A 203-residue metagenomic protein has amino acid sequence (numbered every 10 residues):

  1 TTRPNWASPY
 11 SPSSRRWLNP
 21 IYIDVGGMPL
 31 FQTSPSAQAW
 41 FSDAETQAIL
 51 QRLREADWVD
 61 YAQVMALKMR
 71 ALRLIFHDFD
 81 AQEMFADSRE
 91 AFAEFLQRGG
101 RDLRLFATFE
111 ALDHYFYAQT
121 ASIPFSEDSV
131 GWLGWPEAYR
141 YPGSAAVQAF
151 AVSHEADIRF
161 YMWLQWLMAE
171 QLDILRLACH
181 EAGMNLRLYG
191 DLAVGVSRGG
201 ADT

Functional and structural regions predicted by a protein language model:
T1-T203: Acidic/aromatic-lined carbohydrate-recognition and catalytic surfaces of CAZymes acting on diverse glycans
